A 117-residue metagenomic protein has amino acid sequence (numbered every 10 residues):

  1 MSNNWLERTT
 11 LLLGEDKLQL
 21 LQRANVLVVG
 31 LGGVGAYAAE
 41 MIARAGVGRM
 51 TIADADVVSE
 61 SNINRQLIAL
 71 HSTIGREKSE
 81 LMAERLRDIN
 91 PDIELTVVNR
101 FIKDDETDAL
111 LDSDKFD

Functional and structural regions predicted by a protein language model:
M1-V26: N-terminal charged helix/coil linker that caps or initiates catalytic domains
N3, L11, E15, G32 (+3 more regions): Electropositive phosphate-/nucleotide-binding environments in soluble metabolic enzymes
L12-D16, A39, D104-A109: A generic local structural motif
Q19-L20, A43, L110-S113: Solvent-exposed alpha-helices and their adjacent loops that cap or buttress functional pockets in soluble metabolic
Q22-A43, R49-D54: Glycine-rich adenosine-cofactor-binding loop
A39-M41, N64-R65, L111: Short amphipathic alpha-helical segments
V47, I52-N90: Glycine-rich phosphate-binding loop and adjoining beta1-alpha1-beta2 segment of Rossmann-like nucleotide-binding folds
G75-F116: A structured beta-alpha segment of the ubiquitous adenosine-cofactor-binding alpha/beta core
